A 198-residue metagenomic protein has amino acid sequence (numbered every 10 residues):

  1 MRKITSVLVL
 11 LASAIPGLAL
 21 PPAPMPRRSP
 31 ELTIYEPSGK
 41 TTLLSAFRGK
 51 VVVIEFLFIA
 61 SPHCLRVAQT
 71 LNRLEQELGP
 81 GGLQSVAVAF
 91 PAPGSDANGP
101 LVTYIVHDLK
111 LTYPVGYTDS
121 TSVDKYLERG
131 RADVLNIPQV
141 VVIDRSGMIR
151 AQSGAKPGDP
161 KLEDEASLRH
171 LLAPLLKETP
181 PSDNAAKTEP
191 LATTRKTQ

Functional and structural regions predicted by a protein language model:
R2-V9: Sec-dependent signal peptide recognition, specifically the positively charged N-region followed immediately by
A14-P16: N-terminal signal peptide c-region/cleavage motif recognized by signal peptidases
L18-L44, Y113: N-terminal "domain-start" segment that seeds a small globular fold
S45-P62: Short active-site neighborhood of thiol/selenol oxidoreductases, capturing the structured segment around
V53-I54, S85, V140: Hydrophobic beta-strand anchors of alpha/beta hydrolase catalytic cores
L65-L109, S120-K125, Q198: Structural microenvironment flanking redox-active thiols in thiol-disulfide oxidoreductases
V102-Q139, I143-R145: Short, internal strand/loop/helix patches that form the active-site neighborhood or redox-interaction surface
Q139-Q198: Thiol-/selenol-based redox modules, centered on thioredoxin-like and closely related oxidoreductase domains
